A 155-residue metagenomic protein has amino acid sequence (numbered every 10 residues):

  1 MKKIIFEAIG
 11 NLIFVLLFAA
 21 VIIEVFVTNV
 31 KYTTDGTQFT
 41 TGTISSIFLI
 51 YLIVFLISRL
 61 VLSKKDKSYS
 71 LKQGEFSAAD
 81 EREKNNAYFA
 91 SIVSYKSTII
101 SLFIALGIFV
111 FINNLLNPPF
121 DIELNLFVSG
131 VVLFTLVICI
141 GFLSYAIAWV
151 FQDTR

Functional and structural regions predicted by a protein language model:
M1-I53, N125, L133: Long, highly hydrophobic alpha-helical transmembrane signal-anchor segments
K2-E7, N117-R155: Alpha-helical transmembrane segments and their immediate juxtamembrane interface regions
A8, L12, A90-S101: Loop-to-transmembrane-helix entry motif
F18, I50-V54, S101, A105 (+2 more regions): Alpha-helical transmembrane segments of multipass membrane proteins
A20-V25, I44-S45, S94-L116: Alpha-helical transmembrane segments and their membrane-interface junctions in multi-pass membrane proteins
F26-V30, S63-K67, N114-P118, D153-T154: Transmembrane helix-loop junctions in multipass membrane proteins, especially transporters and channels
I53-Q73: Membrane-water interface of transmembrane alpha-helices
Q73-S91: Short membrane-interface loop/juxtamembrane segments of multi-pass integral membrane proteins
